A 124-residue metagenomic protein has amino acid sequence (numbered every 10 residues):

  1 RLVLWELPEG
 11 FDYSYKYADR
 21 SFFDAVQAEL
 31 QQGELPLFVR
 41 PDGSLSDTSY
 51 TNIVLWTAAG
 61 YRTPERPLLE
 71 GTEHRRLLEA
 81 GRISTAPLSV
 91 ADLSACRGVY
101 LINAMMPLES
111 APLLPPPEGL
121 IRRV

Functional and structural regions predicted by a protein language model:
R1-V124: Helix-start/capping segments and mature chain N-termini
